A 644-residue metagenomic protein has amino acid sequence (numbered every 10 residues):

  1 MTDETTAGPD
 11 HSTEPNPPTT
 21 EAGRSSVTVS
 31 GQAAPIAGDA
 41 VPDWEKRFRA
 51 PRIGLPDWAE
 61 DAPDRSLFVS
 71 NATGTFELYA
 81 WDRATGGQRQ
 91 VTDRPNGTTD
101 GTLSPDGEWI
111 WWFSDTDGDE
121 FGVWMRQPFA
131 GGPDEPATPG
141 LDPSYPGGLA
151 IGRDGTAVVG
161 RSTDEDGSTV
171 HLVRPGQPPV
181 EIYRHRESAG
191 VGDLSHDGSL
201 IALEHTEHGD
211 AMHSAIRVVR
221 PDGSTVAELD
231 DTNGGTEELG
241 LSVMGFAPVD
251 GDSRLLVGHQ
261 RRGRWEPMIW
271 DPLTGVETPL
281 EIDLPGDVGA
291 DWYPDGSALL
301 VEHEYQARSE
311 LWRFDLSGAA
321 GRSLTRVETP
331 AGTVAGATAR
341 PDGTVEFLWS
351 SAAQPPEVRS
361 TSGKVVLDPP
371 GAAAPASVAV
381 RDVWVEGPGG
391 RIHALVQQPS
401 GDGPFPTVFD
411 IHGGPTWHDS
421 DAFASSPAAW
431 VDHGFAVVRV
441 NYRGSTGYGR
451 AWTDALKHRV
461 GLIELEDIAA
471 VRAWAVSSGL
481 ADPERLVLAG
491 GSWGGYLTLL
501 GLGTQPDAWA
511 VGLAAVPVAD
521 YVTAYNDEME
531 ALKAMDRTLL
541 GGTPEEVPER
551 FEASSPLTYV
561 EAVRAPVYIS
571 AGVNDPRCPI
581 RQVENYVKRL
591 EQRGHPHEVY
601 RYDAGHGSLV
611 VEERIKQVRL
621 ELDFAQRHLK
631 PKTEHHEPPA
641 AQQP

Functional and structural regions predicted by a protein language model:
T2-T6, T13, T19, G23-G403 (+4 more regions): Peripheral, non-catalytic segments that deliver or gate enzyme domains
A7-G8, T13, G572, D603: Intrinsic disorder/low-complexity signature
P15-P17, E21, W81, W270 (+9 more regions): Residue-level recognition of conserved structural "scaffold" positions that shape functional pockets and channels
P404-P406, R485: Conserved catalytic motifs of the protein kinase core domain
V408, R439, S570: Generic enzyme active-site microenvironment
V431-N441, E598: A fold-wide structural signal in alpha/beta-hydrolase
Y442-P644: Active-site-proximal cap/loop segments of hydrolase catalytic domains
